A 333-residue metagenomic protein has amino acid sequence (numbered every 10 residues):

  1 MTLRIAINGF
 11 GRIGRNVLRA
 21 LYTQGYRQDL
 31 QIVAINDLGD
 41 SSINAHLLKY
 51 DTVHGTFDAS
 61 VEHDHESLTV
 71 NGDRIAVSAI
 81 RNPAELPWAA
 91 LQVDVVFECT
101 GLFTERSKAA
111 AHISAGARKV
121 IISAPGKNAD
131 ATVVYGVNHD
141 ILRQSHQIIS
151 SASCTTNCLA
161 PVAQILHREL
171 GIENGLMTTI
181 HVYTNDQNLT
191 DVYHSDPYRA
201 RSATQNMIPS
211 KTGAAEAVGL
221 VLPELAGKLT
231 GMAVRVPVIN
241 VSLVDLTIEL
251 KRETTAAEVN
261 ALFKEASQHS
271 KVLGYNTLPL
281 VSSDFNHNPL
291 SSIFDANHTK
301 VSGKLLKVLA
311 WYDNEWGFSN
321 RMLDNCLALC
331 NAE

Functional and structural regions predicted by a protein language model:
M1-A200, K300, M322-D324, A332-E333: N-terminal Rossmann-like NAD(P) cofactor-binding subdomain of oxidoreductases, focused on the glycine-rich
L3, G231, L243, T247-E333: C-terminal active-site/capping subdomain that shapes the small-molecule cofactor and substrate pocket of enzyme
Y22-Y26, Q164-I172, V182-N185, T212 (+5 more regions): Generic secondary-structure signature for well-ordered alpha-helical cores
D64, A129, A203, N240-S242 (+1 more regions): A generic structural signal for well-ordered coil/turn residues at beta-strand boundaries that shape enzyme active-site
I75-V77, L229, V308: Generic structural signal for residues in well-ordered beta-strands
S145-H146, S202-T204, V241-D245, L305-K307: Short, solvent-exposed beta-strand edge segments and adjacent coil->beta transition regions
A152-S153, M207-I208, D284, Y312: Hydrophobic alpha-helical scaffolding
R168, I172-I239: Acidic, glycine-rich segments within the central catalytic cores of soluble metabolic enzymes that bind/position
